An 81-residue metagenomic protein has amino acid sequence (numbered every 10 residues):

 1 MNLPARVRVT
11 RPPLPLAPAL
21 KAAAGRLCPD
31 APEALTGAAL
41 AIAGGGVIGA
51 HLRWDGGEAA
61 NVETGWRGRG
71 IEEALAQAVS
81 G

Functional and structural regions predicted by a protein language model:
M1-E33, A38: Short amphipathic alpha-helix that is part of the acyltransferase structural core
R6-R8, G46, A78: Detector for intrinsically disordered, low-structure N-terminal pre-sequences
A34-H51: Conserved beta-hairpin
W54-D55: A generic structural motif
A59-I71: A short, internal acetyl-CoA/4′-phosphopantetheine-binding micro-motif in the GNAT/acyltransferase core
G68-G81: Conserved acetyl-CoA-binding loop-helix of GNAT-fold acetyltransferases
